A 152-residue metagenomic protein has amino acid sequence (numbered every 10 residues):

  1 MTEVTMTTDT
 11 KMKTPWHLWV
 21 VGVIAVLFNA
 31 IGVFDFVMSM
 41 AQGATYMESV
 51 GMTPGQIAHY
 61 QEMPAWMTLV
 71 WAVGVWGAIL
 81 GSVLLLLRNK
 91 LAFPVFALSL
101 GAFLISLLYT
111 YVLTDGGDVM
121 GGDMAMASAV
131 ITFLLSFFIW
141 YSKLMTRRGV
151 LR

Functional and structural regions predicted by a protein language model:
T2-R152: Topology signature of small-to-medium multi-pass alpha-helical membrane proteins
